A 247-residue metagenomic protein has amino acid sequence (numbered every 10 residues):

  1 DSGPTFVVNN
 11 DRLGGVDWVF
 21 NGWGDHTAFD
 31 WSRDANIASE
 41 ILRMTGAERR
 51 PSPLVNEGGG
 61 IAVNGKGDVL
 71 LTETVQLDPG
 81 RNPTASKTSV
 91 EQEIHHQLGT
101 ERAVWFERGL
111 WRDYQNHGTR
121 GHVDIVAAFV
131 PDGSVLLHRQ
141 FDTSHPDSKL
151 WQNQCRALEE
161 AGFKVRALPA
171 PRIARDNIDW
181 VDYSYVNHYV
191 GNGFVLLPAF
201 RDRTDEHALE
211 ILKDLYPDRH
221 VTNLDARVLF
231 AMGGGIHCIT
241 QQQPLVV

Functional and structural regions predicted by a protein language model:
D1-V247: The feature marks the mature, well-folded catalytic cores of soluble enzymes
